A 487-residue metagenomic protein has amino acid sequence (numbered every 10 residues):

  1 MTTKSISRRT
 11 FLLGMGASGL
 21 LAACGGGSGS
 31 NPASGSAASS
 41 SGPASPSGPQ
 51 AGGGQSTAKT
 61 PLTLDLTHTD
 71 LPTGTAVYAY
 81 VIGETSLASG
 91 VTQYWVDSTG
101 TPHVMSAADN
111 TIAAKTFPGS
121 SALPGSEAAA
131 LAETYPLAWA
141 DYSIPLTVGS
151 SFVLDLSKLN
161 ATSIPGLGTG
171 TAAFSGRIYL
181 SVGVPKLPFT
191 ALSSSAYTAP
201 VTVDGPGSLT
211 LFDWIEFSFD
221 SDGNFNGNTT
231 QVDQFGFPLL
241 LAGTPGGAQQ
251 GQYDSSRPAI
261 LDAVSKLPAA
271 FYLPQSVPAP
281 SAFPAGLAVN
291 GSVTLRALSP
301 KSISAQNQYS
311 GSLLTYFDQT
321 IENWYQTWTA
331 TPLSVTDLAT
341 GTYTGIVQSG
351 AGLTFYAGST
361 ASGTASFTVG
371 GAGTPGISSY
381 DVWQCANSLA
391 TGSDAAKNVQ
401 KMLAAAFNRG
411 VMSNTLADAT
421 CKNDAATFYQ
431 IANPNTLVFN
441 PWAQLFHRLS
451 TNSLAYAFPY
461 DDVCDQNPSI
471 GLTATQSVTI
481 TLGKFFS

Functional and structural regions predicted by a protein language model:
T2-G19: N-terminal secretory signal peptides and thylakoid transit peptides that target proteins across membranes
A22-A23: C-terminal motif of bacterial Sec signal peptides marking the signal peptidase cleavage site
S28-Q50: Short, low-complexity, disordered segments immediately C-terminal to signal peptides in bacterial exported proteins
P46-S487: Extracellular low-complexity, O-glycosylation-prone Ser/Thr/Pro/Gly-rich "stalks" and linkers flanking catalytic
